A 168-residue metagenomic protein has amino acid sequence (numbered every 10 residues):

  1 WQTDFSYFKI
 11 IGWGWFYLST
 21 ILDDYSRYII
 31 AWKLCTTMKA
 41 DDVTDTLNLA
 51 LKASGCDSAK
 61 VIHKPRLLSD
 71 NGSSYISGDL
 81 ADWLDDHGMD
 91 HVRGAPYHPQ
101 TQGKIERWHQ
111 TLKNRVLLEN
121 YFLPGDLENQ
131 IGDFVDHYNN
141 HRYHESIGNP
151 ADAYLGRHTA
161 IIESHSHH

Functional and structural regions predicted by a protein language model:
W1-L22, D45-L49, A53-C56, I62 (+1 more regions): Mobile-element integrase/transposase regions, centering on the N-terminal DNA-binding/Zn-coordinating module
D4, I21, R27, L47 (+8 more regions): Mobile genetic element proteins and their domesticated derivatives, centered on retroelements and DNA transposons
L18, K39, V43, L68 (+4 more regions): Hydrophobic (often cysteine-bearing) scaffold residues that line and stabilize catalytic clefts of nucleotide/cofactor
D23-D24, L34-D41: A short acidic/small-residue loop/turn micro-motif
L47, A59-S77, A95-Y97, G148-A153: Acidic/histidine-rich, metal-coordinating catalytic segments
K64-N71, D85-K104, L118-F122: RNase H-like polynucleotidyl transferase catalytic core
G78, D85-M89, Q110-H168: C-terminal domain-tail junction helix/linker
